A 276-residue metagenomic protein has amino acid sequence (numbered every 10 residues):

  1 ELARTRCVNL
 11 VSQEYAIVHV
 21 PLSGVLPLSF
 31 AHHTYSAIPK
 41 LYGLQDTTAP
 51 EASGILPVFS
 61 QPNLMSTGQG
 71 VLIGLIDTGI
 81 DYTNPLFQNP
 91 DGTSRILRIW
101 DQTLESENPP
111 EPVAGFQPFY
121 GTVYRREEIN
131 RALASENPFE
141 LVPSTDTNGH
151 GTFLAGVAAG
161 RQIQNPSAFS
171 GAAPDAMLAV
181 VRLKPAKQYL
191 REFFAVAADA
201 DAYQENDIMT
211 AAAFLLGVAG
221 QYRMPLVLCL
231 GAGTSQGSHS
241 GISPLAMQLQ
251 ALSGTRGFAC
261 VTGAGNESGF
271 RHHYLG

Functional and structural regions predicted by a protein language model:
E1-L72, G79-R95: Autoinhibitory propeptides
H19, A179, C229-G231: Beta-strand cores of modular interaction/reader domains in eukaryotic scaffold and signaling proteins, especially PDZ
P27-T34, N89-D91, A172, P244-G257: Short, surface-exposed basic-aromatic patches at helix termini and helix-loop junctions that form
P39-Y42, Q102, K184, N266: Short, solvent-exposed coil/turn elements at secondary-structure transition points
Q61-N206, R223-M224, T255-G257: Subtilisin-like serine protease catalytic core
K187-G276: Substrate-binding/access-modulating region of protease and related hydrolase catalytic domains
